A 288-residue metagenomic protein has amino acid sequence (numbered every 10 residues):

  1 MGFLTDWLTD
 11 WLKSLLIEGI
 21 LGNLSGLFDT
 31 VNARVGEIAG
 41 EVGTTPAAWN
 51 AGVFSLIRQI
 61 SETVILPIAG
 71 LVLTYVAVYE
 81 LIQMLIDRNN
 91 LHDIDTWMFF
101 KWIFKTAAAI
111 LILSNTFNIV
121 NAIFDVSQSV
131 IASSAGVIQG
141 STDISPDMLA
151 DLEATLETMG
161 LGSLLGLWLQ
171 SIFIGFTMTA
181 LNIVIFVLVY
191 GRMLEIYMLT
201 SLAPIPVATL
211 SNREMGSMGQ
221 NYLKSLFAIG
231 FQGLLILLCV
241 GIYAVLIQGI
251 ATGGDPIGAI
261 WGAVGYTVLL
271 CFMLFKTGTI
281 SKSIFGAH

Functional and structural regions predicted by a protein language model:
M1, L8, L12-N23, D95-I112 (+2 more regions): Alpha-helical transmembrane segments and their helix-start/interface "positive-inside/aromatic belt" motifs in integral
M1-V72: Binding/recognition "hotspot" determinant
L16, I20, T106-L202, I236 (+1 more regions): Non-cytosolic segments of integral membrane proteins
A33-I65, L85, N89, A109 (+1 more regions): Internal transmembrane helix-loop-helix hairpins in multi-pass membrane proteins, together with their boundary/packing
F54-L66, W97, K101-F104, E157 (+4 more regions): Alpha-helical membrane-interface segments at transmembrane helix boundaries
G70-I86, I236-A251: Juxtamembrane "helix exit" motif at the C-terminal ends of alpha-helical transmembrane segments in multi-pass membrane
V72-A108, L202-G216: Hydrophobic transmembrane alpha-helix segments characteristic of membrane transport and insertion machinery
V207-K224, A251-G253, K282-G286: Alpha-helical transmembrane segments
